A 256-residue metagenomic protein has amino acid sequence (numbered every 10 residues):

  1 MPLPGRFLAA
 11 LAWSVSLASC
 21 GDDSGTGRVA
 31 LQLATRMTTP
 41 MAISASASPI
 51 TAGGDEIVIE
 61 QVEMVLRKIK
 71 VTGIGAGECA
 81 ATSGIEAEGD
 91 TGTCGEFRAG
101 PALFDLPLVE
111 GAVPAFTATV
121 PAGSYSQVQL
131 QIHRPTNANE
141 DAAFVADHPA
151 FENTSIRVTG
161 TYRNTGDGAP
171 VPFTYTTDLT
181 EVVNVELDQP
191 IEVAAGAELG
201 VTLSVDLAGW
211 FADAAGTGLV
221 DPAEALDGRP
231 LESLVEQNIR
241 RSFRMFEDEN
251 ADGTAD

Functional and structural regions predicted by a protein language model:
M1-A9: Bacterial N-terminal signal peptides that target proteins for export
L17-S19: C-terminal motif of bacterial Sec signal peptides marking the signal peptidase cleavage site
G21-D256: A short, solvent-exposed, low-complexity linear motif enriched for acidic/polar residues with Pro/Gly/Ser/Thr
